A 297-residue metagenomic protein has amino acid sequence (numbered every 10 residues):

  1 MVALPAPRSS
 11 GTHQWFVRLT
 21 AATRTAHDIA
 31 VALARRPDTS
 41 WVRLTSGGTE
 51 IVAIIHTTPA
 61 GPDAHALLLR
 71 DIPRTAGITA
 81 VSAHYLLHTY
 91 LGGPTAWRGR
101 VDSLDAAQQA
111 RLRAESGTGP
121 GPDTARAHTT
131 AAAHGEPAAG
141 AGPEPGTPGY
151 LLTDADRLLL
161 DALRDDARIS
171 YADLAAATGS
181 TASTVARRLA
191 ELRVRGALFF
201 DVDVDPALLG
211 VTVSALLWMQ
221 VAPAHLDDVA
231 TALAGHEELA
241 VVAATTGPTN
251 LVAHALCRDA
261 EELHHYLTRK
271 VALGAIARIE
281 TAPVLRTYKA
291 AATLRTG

Functional and structural regions predicted by a protein language model:
M1-G297: A compositional/biophysical signature of low hydrophobicity enriched in polar/charged and small residues
